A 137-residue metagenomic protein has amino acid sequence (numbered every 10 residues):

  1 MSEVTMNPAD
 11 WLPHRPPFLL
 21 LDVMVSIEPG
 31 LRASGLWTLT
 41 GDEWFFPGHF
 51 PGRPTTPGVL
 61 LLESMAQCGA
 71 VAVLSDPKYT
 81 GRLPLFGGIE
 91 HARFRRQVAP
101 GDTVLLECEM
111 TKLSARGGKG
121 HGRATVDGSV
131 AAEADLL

Functional and structural regions predicted by a protein language model:
S2, G69-L105, A131-E133: Hydrophobic beta-strand-centered segment that forms part of the acyl-chain substrate-binding groove
S2-M6, S34-W37: RNA-interacting cores
E3-R15: Short aromatic-glycine motifs in intrinsically disordered, low-complexity regions
A9, G52, F94-R96: Beta-strand-rich interaction surfaces with strong enrichment in secreted/lumenal proteins
P13-T56: Catalytic strand-loop segment that frames the active site of acyl-thioester-processing enzymes
D22-V25, E90, R95, E109-T111: Conserved positions in beta-strands of structured domains
P29-G30, V98-D102, E109-L137: HotDog/MaoC-like acyl-thioester-processing domains
P47-P57, L61-V71, F86: Compact, glycine-rich, soluble single-domain proteins
